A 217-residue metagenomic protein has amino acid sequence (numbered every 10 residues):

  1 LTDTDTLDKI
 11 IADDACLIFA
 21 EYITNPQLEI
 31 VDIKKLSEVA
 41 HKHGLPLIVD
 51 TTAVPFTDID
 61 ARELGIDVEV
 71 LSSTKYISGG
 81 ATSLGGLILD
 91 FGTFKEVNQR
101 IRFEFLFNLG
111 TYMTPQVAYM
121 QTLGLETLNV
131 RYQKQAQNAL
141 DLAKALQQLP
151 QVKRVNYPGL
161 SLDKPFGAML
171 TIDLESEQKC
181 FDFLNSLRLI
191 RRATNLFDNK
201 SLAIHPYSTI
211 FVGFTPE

Functional and structural regions predicted by a protein language model:
L1-Q148, N156, S161: Conserved PLP-enzyme active-site core in the AAT-like
V152-E217: Conserved C-terminal alpha-helix-loop-beta "cap" of PLP-dependent enzymes that closes/shapes the active-site mouth
